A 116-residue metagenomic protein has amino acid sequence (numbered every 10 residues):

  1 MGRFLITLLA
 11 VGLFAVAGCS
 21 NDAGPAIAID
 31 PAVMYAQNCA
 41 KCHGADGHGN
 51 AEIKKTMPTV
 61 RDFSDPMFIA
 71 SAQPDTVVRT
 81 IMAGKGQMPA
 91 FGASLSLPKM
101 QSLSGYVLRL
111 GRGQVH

Functional and structural regions predicted by a protein language model:
M1-N21: Sec-dependent bacterial lipoprotein signal peptides
G18-A36: Electrostatic cytochrome c docking/interface patches
S20, S64, P89-G92: Residue-level detector of conserved, well-ordered beta-strand and adjacent loop positions that form binding/recognition
S20-G24, C42-H48, M82, L108: Detector for the c-type heme attachment site
A28-A32, H48-T76: Gly/Gly-Pro-rich "capping" loops immediately C-terminal to redox-active cysteine motifs in periplasmic/lumenal
Y35-A45, M88, L103-V107: The canonical Cys-X-X-Cys-His
Q37, P58-V60, D75-T76, A83-G86 (+1 more regions): Extracytoplasmic
V78-I81, Q87, G92-H116: C-terminal capping alpha-helices of c-type cytochrome domains
